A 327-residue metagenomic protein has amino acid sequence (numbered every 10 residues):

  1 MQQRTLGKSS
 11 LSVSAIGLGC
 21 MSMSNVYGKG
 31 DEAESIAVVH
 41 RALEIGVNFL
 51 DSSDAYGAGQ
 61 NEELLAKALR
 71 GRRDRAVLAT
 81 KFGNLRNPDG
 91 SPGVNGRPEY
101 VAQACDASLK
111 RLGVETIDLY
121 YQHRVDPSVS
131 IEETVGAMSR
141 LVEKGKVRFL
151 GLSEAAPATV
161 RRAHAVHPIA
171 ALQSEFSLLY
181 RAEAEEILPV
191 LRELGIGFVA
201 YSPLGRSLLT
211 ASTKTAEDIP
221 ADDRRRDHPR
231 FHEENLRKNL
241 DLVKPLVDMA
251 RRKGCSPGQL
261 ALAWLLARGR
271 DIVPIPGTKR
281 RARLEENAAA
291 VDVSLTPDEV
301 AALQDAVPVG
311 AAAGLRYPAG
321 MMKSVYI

Functional and structural regions predicted by a protein language model:
M1, E193, A221-R252, A267 (+2 more regions): Terminal-tail/helix-coil boundary detector
M1-V77: N-terminal binding-site loop/beta-alpha segment at the start of enzyme catalytic domains that lines or forms
L6, L18, S35, L50 (+13 more regions): Conserved, mostly hydrophobic/aromatic
S12-I16, G46-N48, R72-A76, V114-D118 (+5 more regions): Short, well-ordered coil/turn segments that N-cap beta-strands
M21-M23, S53-A55, K81-L85, Q122-V125 (+4 more regions): Active-site beta-loop-alpha junctions enriched in small/polar residues
S22-Y27, L85-S91, R283-E286: A short acidic, helix-capping loop that chelates divalent metal ions and anchors anionic groups
P88-E186, E193-G197: Glycine/proline-rich, positively charged, aromatic-decorated active-site loop/lid region on the catalytic face
E183-A221, S256: Aromatic-lined glycan-binding groove of carbohydrate-active enzymes
